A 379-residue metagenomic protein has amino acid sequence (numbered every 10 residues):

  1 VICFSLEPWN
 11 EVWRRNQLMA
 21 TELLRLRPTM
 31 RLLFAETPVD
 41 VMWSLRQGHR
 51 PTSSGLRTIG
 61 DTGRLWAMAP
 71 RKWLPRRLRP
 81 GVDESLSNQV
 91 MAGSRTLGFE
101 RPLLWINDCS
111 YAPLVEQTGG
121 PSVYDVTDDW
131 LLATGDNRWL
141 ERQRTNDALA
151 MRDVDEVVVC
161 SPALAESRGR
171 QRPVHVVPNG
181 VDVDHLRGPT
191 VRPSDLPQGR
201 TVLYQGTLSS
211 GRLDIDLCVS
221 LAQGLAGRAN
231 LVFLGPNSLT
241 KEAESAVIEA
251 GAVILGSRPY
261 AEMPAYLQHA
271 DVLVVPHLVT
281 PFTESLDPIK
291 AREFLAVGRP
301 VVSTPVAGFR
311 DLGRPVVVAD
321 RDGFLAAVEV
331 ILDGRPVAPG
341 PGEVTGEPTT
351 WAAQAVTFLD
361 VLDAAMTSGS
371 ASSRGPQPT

Functional and structural regions predicted by a protein language model:
N10-R14, A261-A265, L273-L295, S303-G313: Nucleotide-sugar-dependent
M91-R95, R138-V157: Membrane-proximal helix-turn-helix segments that form the acceptor-binding/catalytic region of lipid-linked
R152-V174, D311: A short, active-site helix/loop in glycosyltransferases that binds the activated sugar's phosphate group
A163, V177-P189: Carbohydrate-associated surface elements
S194-R212, V219-A222, L231-V232, E347: Conserved donor-binding/catalytic core segment of Leloir-type glycosyltransferases
G235, K241-P264: Nucleotide-activated donor-binding/catalytic signature segment of Leloir-type glycosyltransferases, i.e., the conserved
R310-I331: Change "using UDP/GDP/dTDP sugars" to "using nucleotide sugars
R335-T367: A charged, aromatic-enriched C-terminal amphipathic alpha-helix characteristic of glycosyltransferases across folds
